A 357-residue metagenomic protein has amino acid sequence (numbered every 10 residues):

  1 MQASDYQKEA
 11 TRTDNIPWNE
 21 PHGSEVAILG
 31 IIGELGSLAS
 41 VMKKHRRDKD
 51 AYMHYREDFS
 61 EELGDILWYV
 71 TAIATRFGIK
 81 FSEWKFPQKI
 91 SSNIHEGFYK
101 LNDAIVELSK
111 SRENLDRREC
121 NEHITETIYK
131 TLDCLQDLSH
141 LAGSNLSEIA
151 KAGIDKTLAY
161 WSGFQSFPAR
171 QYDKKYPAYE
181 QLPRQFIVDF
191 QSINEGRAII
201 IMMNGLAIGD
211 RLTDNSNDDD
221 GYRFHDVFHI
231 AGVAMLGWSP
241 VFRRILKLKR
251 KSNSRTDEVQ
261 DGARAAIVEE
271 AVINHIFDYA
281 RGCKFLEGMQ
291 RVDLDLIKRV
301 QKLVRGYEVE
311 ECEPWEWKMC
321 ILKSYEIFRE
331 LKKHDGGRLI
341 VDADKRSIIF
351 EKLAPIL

Functional and structural regions predicted by a protein language model:
M1-L357: Flexible "arm" and connector segments at domain edges
